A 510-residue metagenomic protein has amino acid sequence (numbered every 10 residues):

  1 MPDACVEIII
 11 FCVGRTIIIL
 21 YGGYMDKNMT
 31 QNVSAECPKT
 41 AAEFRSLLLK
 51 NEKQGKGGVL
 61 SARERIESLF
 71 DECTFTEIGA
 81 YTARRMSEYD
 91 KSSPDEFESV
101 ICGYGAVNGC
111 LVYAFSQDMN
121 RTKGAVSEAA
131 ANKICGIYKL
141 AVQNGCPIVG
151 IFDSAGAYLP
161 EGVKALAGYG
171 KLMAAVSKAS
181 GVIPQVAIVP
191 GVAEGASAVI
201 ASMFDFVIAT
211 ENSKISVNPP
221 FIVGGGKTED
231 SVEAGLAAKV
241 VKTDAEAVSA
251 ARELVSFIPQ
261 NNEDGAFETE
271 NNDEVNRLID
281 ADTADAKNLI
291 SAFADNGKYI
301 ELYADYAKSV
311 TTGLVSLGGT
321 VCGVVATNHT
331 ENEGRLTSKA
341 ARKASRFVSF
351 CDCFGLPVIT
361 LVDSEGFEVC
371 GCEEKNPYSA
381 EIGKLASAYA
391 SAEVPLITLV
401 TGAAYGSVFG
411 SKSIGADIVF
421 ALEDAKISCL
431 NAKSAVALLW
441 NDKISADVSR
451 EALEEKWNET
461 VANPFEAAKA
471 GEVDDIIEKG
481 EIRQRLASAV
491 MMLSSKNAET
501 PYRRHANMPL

Functional and structural regions predicted by a protein language model:
F11, Y21-Y24: Aromatic (phenylalanine/tyrosine) cluster motif
M25-L510: Ligand-binding clefts of soluble mixed alpha/beta catalytic domains
